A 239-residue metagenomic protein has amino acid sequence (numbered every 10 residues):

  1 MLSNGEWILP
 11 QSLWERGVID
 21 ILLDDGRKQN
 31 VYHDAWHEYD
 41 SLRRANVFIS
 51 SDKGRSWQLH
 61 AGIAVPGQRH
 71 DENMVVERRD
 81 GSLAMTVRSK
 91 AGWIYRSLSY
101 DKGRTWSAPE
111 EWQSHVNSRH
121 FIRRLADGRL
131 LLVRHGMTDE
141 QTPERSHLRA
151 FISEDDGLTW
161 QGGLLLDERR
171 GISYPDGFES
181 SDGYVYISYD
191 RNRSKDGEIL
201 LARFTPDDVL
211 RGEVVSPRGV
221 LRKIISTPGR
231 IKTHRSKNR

Functional and structural regions predicted by a protein language model:
M1-R239: Asp-box/BNR beta-propeller blade signature and adjacent active/binding-site loops in extracellular glycan-interacting
